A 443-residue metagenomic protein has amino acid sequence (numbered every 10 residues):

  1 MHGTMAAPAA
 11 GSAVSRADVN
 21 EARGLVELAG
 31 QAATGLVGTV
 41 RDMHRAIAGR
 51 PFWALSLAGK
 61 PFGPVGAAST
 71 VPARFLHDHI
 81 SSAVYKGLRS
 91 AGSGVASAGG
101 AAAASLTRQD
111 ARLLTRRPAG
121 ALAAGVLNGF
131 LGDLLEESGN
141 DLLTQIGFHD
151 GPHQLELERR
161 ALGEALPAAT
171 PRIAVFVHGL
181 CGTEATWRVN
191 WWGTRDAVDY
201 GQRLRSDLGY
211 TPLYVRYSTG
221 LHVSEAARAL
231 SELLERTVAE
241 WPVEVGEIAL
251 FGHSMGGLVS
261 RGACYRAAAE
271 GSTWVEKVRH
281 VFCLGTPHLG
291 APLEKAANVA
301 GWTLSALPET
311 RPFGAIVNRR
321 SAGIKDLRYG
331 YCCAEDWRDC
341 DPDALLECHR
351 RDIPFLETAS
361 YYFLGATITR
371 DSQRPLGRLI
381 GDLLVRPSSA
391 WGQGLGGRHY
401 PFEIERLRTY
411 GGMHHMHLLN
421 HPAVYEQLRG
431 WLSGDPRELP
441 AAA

Functional and structural regions predicted by a protein language model:
M1-T194, G201-V215, E225, P422-E426 (+1 more regions): Flexible, membrane-associating and regulatory peripheral segments of lipid-active enzymes
R45, G49, W53-S56, G100 (+4 more regions): Serine-dependent carboxylesterase/thioesterase catalytic core of lipase-like alpha/beta-hydrolase/SGNH enzymes
A119-A124, N128, Y265-A443: Helical cap/lid subdomain of alpha/beta-hydrolase-fold lipid enzymes that gates access to the catalytic pocket
H149-E164, L233-V238, A334-I353: A Trp-anchored, charged/polar loop motif used as the substrate-binding/catalytic surface of acyl/ester-handling
G151, L180, G220, T367-T369 (+1 more regions): Generic structural motif
L166-A169, S206, P242, V275 (+1 more regions): Short, flexible hinge/linker loops that cap or flank conserved catalytic cores
T170-R172, Y210, E244-E247, A359: Short coil/turn segments at beta-strand junctions that form active-site/ligand-binding loops
